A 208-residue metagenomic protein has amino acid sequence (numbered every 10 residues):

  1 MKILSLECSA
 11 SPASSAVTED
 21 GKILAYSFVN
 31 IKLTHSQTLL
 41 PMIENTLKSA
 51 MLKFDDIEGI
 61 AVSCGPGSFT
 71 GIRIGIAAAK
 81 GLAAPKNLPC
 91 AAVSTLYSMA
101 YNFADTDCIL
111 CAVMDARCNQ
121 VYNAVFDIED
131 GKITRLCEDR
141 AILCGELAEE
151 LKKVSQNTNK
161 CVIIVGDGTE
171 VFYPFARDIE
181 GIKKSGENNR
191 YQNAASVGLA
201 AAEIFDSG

Functional and structural regions predicted by a protein language model:
M1-C64, A141, Y191: N-terminal beta-alpha supersecondary unit
E19-I23, I76-L88, I128-G131, G181: A glycine- and small-aliphatic-rich helix-loop capping segment at beta-alpha/alpha-beta transitions that lines
T34, P89-R190: Surface "functional belts" at beta-alpha junctions
E44-N45, Y101, L199-E203: Short glycine/serine- and small hydrophobic-enriched flexible loop segments
K48-D55, A84-T95, S207-G208: Phosphate-handling active-site elements
A61-C90, T95: DPxDG-like acidic metal-binding loop motif
S185-G208: Acyltransferase
